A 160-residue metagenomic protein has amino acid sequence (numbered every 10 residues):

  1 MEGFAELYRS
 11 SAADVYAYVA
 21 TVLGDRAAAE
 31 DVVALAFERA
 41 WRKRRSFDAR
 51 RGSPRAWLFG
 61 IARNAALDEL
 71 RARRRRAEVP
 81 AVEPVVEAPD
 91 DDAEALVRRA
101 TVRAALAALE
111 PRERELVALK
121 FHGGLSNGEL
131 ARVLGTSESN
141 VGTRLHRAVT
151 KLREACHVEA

Functional and structural regions predicted by a protein language model:
M1-A17, R114: A short, charge-rich alpha-helical start-of-domain segment used by transcription regulators
E2, A81-A107: Acidic, proline/glycine-rich intrinsically disordered inter-domain spacer in sigma factors
Y8-R9, Y16, R26-K43: Conserved RNAP core-binding helix
D31-E38, R42, G52-N64, T143: Structural recognition of an alpha-helix C-terminal capping motif at a helix-to-coil junction
R42-S46, F59-P80, A95, E154: Arg/Lys-rich amphipathic alpha helix in sigma70-family domain 2
R63, L67, G128-E159: DNA-recognition helix of helix-turn-helix
L106-R114: Short helix-coil-helix linker/hinge
L116-K120: A short pre-motif secondary-structure segment
